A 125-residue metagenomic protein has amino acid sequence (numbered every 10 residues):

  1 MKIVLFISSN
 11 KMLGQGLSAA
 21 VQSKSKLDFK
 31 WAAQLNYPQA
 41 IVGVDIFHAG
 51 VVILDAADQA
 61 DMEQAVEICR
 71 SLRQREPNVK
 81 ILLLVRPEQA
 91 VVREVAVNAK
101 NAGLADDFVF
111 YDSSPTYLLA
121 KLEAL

Functional and structural regions predicted by a protein language model:
M1-M12, L17-V21, V52: Conserved acidic segment of CheY-like receiver
L17-V21, E67-I68, R93-N101: Short, aromatic/basic amphipathic alpha-helical patches
K24-A33: A generic structural motif
A33-V51: Acidic, metal-coordinating helix/loop segments flanking the phosphotransfer/catalytic sites of two-component signaling
Y37, G50-R75, V85-E88, V92-V95: Conserved phosphotransfer microenvironments
V42-V44, L72, K100, L122: Short hydrophobic patches on amphipathic alpha-helices that form coiled-coil/helix-mediated interaction surfaces
V79-L82: Proline-centered loop/turn at the N-terminus of a beta-strand
L84-A124: Output/docking surface of receiver
